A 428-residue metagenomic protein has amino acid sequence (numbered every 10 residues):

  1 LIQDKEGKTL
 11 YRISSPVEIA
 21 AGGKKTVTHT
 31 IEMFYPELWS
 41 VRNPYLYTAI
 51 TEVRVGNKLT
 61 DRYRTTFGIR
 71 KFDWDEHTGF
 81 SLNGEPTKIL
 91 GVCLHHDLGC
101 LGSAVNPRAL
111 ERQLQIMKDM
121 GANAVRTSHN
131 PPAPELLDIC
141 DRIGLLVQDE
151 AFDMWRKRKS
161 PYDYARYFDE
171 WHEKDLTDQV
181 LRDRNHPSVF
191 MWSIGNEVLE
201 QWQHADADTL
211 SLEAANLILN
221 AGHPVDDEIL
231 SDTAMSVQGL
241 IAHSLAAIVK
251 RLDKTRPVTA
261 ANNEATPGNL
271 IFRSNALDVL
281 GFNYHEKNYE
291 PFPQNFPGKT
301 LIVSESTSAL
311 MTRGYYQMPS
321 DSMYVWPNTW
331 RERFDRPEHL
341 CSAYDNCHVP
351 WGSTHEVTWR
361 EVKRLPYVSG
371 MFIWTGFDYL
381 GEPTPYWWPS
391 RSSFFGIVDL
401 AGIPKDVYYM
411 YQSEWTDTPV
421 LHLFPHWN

Functional and structural regions predicted by a protein language model:
L1-I139, I143-V147, D175-M191, F272 (+4 more regions): Secreted/periplasmic carbohydrate-active enzymes, especially glycoside hydrolases
E37, V41, C93-R108, I116 (+8 more regions): The substrate-binding groove and active-site-proximal loops of carbohydrate-active enzymes, especially glycoside
G68-D73, V92-H96, R126-I139, E150-W155 (+4 more regions): Short, solvent-exposed turn/loop segments enriched in Gly/Ser/Thr/Pro and often Arg
W74-T78, P134, D169-L181, N263-G268 (+3 more regions): Alpha-helical scaffolding within the catalytic cores of extracellular/periplasmic polymer-degrading hydrolases
Q113-D169, G239-L252, Y289-E290: Aromatic-lined substrate-binding rim segments of carbohydrate-active enzymes
R142, A265, N269, L280-G281 (+2 more regions): Active-site and adjacent substrate-binding regions of carbohydrate-active enzymes
G144-A151, V279-Y284, T300-S306: Short hydrophobic/aromatic-enriched beta-strand-loop microsegments
S188-S193, L199-N263, F272-S274, N288-N428: Substrate-binding clefts and catalytic carboxylate motifs of secreted carbohydrate-active enzymes
